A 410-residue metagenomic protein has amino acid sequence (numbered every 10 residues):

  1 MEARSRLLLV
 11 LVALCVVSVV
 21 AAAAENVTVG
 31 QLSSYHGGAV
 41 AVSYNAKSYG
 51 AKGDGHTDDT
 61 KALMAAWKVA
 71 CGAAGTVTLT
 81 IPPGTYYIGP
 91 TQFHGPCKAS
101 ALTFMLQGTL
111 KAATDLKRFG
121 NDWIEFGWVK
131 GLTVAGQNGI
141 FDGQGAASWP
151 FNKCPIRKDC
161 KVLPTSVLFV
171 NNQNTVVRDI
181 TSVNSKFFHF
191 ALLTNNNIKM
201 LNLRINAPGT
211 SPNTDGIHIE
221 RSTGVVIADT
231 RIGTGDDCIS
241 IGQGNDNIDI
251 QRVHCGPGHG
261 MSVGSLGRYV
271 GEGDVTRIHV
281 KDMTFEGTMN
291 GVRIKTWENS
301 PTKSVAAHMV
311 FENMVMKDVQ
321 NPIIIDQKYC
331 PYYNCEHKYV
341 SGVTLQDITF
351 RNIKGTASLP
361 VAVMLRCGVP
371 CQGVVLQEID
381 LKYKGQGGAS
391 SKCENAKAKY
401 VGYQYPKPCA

Functional and structural regions predicted by a protein language model:
E2-A410: Extracellular/periplasmic carbohydrate-active domains that bind, remodel, or depolymerize complex polysaccharides
